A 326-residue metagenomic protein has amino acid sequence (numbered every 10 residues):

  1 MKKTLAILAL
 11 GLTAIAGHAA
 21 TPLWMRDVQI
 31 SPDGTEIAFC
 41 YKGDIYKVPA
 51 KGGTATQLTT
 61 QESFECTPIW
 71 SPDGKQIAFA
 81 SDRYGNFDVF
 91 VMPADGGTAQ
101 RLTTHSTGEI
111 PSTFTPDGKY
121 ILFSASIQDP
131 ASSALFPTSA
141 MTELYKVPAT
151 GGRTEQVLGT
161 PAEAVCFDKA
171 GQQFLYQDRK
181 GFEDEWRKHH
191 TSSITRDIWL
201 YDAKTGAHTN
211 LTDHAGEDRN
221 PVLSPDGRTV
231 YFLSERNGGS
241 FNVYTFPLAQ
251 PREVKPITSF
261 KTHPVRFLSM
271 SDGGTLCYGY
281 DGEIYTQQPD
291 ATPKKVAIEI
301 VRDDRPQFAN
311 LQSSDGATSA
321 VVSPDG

Functional and structural regions predicted by a protein language model:
M1-T4: Positively charged n-region of N-terminal signal peptides that target proteins for export
A6-A14: Bacterial N-terminal signal peptides
A16-A20: Boundary at the C-terminal end of the N-terminal hydrophobic targeting segment
T21-P22, C40-Y46, T54, T59-E65 (+13 more regions): A flexible loop/linker signature enriched in serine peptidases of the S9 family
P22-I30, S319-V322: Extended, small-residue-rich solenoid/repeat segments and analogous flexible loops that form exposed scaffolds
Q29, I69, T113, C166 (+3 more regions): Conserved beta-strand position repeated across blades of beta-propeller domains
P32-D33, P72-D73, P116-D117, K169-A170 (+3 more regions): Residue-level detector of Asp-centered blade-edge/turn motifs that repeat once per structural unit in beta-propeller
